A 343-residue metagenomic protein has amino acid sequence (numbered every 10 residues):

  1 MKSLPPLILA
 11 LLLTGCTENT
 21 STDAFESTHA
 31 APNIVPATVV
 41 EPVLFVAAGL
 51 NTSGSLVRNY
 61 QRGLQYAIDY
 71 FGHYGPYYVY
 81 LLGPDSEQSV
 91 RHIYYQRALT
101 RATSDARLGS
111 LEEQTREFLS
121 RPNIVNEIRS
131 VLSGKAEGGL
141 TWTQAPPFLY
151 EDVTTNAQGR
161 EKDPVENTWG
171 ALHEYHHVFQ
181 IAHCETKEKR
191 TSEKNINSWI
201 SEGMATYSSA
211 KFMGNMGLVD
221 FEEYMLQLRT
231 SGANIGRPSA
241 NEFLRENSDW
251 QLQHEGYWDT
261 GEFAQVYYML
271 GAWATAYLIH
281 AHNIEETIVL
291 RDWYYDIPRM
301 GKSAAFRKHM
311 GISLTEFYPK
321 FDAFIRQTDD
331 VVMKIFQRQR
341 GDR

Functional and structural regions predicted by a protein language model:
M1-L9: Sec-dependent signal peptide recognition, specifically the positively charged N-region followed immediately by
T14-G15: C-terminal motif of bacterial Sec signal peptides marking the signal peptidase cleavage site
V35-G54, M300: Acidic/histidine-rich, surface-exposed loop or edge segments in extracytoplasmic proteins
A48-K135, T168, Y175, F321: Zn2+-dependent metallopeptidase catalytic core
N59-R62, D296-R343: Beta/coil-rich, acidic/histidine-enriched accessory regions frequently appended to metallopeptidases
A67, S231-T315: Active-site-proximal alpha-helical
Y70-P84, E188-I196, M216-Y224, E286-W293: Surface-exposed patches in mature extracellular/periplasmic domains of secreted proteins
G138-G236: Zinc-dependent metallopeptidase catalytic helix centered on the HExxH motif and its immediate flanking segment
